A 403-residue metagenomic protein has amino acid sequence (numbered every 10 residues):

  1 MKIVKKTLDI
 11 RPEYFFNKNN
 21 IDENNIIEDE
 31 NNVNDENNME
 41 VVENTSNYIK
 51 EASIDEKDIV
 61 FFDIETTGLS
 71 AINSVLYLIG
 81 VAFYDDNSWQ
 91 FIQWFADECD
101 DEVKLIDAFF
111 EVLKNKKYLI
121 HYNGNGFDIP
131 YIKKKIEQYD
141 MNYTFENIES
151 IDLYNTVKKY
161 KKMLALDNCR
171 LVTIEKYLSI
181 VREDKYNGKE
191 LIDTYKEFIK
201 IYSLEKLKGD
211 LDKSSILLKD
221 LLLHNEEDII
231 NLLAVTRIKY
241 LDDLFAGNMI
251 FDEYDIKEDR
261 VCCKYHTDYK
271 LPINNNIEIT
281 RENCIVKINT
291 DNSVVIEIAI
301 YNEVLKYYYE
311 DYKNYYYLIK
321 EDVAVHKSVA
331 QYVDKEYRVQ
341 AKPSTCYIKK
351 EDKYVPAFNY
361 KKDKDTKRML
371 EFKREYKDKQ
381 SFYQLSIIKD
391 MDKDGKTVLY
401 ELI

Functional and structural regions predicted by a protein language model:
M1-F62, T67-S74, Y84-I403: DEDD superfamily 3′-5′ metal-dependent exonuclease/proofreading module
I79-V81: Short beta-strand scaffold segments in enzyme catalytic cores
